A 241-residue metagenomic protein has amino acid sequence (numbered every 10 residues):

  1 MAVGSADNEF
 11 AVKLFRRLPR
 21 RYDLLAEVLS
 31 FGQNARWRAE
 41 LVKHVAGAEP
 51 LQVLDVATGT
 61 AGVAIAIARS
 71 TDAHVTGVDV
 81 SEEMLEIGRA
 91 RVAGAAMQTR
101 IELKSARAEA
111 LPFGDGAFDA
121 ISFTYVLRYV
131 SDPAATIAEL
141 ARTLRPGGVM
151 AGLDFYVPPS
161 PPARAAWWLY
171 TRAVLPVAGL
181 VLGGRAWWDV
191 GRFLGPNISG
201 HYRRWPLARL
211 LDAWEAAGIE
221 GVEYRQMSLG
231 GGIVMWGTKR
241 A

Functional and structural regions predicted by a protein language model:
M1-R21, L182: N-terminal, positively charged/glycine-rich alpha-helical extensions of SAM-dependent methyltransferases
R21, S30-L51: Conserved alpha-helix/loop element of class I SAM-dependent methyltransferases that forms part of the SAM/SAH-binding
Q52-A110: Class I SAM-dependent methyltransferase SAM/SAH-binding core
V80, V157-A213, E223: C-terminal alpha-helical "lid/dimerization" subdomain adjacent to the S-adenosyl-L-methionine
E109-I121: A short acidic, Gly/Pro-enriched loop at the edge of an enzyme's catalytic core that lines a small-molecule cofactor
D119-P133: A short SAM/SAH-binding and catalytic strip from SAM-dependent methyltransferases
A134-V149: A short glycine-rich, Lys/Arg-flanked "PGG" loop and its adjoining helix->strand segment in the class I
A217-A241: Core SAM-dependent methyltransferase catalytic element
